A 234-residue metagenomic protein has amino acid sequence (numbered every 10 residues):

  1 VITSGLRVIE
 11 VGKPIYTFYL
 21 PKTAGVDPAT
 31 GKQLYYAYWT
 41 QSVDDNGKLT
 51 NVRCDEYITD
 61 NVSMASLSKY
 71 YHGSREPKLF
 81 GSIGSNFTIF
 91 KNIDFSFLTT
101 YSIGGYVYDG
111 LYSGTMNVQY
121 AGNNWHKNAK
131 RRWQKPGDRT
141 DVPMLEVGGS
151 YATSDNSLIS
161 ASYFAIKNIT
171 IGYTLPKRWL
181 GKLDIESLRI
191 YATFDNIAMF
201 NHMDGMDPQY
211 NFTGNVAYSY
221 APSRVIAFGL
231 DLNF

Functional and structural regions predicted by a protein language model:
V1-I2, Y108-G114, M203-P208: Outer-membrane beta-barrel translocator domains and adjoining extracellular loop/strand segments of Gram-negative
V1-R75: Conserved small-residue
S4-K32, A129-K130, K135-G137, Y151 (+1 more regions): C-terminal beta-signal and terminal closure region of outer-membrane beta-barrel proteins
P77-G81, S162-K167, P222-I226: Residues that define the transmembrane beta-barrel architecture of outer-membrane proteins
I83, F95-F97, L188-A192, F228: Transmembrane beta-strands of outer-membrane beta-barrel proteins
G84-T88, G172-P176, D231-N233: Transmembrane beta-barrel domains of outer membrane proteins
N92-F95, R178-W179: Repeated loop/turn-to-beta-strand initiation elements of outer-membrane beta-barrel proteins
S102-I190, F194: Extracytoplasmic gating/loop element in the C-terminal half of outer-membrane beta-barrel translocons and assembly
